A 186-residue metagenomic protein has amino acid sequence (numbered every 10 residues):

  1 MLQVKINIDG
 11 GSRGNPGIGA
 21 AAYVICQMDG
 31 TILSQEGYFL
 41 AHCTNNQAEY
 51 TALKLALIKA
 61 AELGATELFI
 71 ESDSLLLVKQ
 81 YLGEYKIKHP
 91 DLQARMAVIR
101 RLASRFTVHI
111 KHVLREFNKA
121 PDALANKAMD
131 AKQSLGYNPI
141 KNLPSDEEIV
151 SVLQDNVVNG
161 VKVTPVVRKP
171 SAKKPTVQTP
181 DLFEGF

Functional and structural regions predicted by a protein language model:
M1-Q47, I58-E62, T66, T179-F186: RNase H-like nuclease fold core
G11-N15, K54-M129, Q133-S134: RNase H catalytic domain
M28-D29, A41-Q47, K59-E62, H89 (+2 more regions): Low-complexity, flexible helical/coil segments
D29-T31, F69-D73, E147: A broad, low-specificity signal for short, low-complexity segments enriched in glycine/proline and polar/charged
Q35-L40, L55-A56, I99-A103, I140-P144: Short C-terminal domain-edge/linker segments immediately following a structured domain
E49, L53: Short, conserved alpha-helix that lines the donor NDP-sugar binding/gating region of sugar-transfer enzymes
S134-F186: Acidic two-metal-ion nuclease catalytic site recognized across multiple nuclease folds, prominently DnaQ/RNase D-T
